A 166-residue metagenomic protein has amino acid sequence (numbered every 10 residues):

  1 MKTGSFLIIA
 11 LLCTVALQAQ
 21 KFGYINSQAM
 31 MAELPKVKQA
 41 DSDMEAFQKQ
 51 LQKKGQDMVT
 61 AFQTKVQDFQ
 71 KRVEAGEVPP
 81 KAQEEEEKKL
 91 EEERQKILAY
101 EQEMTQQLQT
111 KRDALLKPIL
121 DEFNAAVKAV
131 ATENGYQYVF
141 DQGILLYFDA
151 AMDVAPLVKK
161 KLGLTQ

Functional and structural regions predicted by a protein language model:
K2-I9: Sec-dependent signal peptide recognition, specifically the positively charged N-region followed immediately by
C13-A19: Sec/Tat signal peptide C-region and signal peptidase I cleavage site
Q20-Q166: Amphipathic, charged alpha-helical segments and their helix-to-coil junctions in extracytoplasmic/peripheral assemblies
